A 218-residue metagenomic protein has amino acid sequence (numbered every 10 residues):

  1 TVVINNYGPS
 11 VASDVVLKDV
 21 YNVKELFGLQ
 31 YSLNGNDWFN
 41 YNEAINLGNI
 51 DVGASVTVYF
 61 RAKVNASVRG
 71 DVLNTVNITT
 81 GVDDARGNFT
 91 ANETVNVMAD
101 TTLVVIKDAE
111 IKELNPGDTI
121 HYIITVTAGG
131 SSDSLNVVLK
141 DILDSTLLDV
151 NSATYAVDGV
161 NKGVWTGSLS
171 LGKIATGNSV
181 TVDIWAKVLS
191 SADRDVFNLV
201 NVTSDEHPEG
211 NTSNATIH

Functional and structural regions predicted by a protein language model:
T1-H218: Exported/extracytosolic protein signature
